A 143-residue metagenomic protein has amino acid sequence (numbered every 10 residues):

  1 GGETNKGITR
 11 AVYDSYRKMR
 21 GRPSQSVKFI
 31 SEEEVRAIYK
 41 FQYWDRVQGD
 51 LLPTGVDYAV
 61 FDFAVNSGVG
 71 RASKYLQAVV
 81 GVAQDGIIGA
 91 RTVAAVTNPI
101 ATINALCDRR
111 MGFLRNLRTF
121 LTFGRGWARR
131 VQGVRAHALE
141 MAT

Functional and structural regions predicted by a protein language model:
G1-T143: Cell-wall polysaccharide-cleaving catalytic domain and substrate-binding groove, primarily in peptidoglycan/chitin
